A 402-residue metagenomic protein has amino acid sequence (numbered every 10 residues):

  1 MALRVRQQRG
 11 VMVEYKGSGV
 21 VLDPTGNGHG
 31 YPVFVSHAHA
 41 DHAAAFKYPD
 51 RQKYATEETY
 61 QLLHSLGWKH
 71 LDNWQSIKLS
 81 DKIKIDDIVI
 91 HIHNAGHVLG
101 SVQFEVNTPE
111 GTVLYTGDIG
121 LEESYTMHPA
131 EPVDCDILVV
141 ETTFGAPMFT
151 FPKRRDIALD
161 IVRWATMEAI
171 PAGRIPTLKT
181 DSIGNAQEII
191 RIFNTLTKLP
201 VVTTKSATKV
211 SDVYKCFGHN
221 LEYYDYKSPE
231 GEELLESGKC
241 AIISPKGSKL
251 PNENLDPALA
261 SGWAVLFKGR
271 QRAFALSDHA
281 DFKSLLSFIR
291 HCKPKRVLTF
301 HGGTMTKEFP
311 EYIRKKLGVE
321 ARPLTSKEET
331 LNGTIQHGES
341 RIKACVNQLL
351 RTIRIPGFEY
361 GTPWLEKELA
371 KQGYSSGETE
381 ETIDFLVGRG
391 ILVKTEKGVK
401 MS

Functional and structural regions predicted by a protein language model:
A2, R6, P132, A146-D225 (+3 more regions): Binuclear metal-ion centers of metallo-dependent hydrolases, dominated by the metallo-beta-lactamase
A2-G28, P32, A40-T177, G184 (+1 more regions): His/Asp/Glu-rich metal-coordinating catalytic cores of metallo-dependent phosphodiesterases/hydrolases acting on
Q7-R9, D225-S402: C-terminal regulatory/interaction regions
G30-H37, Y48-E57, W68-L79, D87-I90 (+5 more regions): Active-site regions of enzymes building and remodeling cell-envelope glycoconjugates
F34, Y115, I137-V139, T177-K179 (+3 more regions): Structural motif
H37-H42, H97, H279, H301: Histidine-centered active-site/metal-ligand motif
A38-H39, T143, S206, W263 (+1 more regions): Flexible loop residues that form catalytic and substrate-binding hotspots at small-molecule/glycan-binding clefts
A43, S101, E123-Y125, A186-I190 (+3 more regions): Short, well-ordered alpha-helical microsegments
